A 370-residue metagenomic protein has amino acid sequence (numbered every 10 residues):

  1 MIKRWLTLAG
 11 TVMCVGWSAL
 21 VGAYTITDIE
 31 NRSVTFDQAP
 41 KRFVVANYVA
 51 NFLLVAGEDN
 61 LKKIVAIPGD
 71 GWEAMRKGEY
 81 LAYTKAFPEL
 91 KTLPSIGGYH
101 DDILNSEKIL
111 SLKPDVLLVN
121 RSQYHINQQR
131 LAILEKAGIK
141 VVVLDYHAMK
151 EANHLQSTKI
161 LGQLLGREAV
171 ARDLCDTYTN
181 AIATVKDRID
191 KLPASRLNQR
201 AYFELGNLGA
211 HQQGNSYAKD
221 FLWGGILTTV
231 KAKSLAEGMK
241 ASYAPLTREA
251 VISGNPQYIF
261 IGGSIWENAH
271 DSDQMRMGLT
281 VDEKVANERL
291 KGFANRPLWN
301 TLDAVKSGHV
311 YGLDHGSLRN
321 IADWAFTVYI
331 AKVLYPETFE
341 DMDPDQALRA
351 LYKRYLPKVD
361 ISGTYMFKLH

Functional and structural regions predicted by a protein language model:
M1-A9, M13: Bacterial N-terminal signal peptides that target proteins for export
G16-S18: N-terminal signal peptide c-region/cleavage motif recognized by signal peptidases
L20-V55, A169-E204, F339-H370: Bacterial Sec-exported substrate-binding components of ABC uptake systems
I29, L93-N105, M239-R248: Short helix-initiation/N-cap motifs at beta->coil->alpha
V45-A46, N51-S111, V116, N120-Q123: A short, structured surface patch at a secondary-structure boundary
W72-G78, H100, Q123-Q129, L144-S157 (+1 more regions): Extracytoplasmic ligand-binding site segments that recognize negatively charged/polar headgroups
G97, M149-L164, R172, D176 (+2 more regions): Structured C-terminal subdomain patch of bacterial secreted/periplasmic proteins
Y217-S242: His/Asp/Glu-enriched short active-site or ligand-binding loop at hydrolase and phosphoryl-transfer sites
